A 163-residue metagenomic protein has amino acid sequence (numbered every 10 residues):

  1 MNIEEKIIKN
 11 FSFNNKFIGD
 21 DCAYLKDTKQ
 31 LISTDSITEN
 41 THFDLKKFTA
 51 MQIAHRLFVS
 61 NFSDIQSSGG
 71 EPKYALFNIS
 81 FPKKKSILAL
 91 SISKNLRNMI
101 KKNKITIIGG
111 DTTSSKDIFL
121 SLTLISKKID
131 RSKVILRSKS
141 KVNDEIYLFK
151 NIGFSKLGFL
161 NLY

Functional and structural regions predicted by a protein language model:
M1-Y163: Helix-biased detector of long, well-ordered alpha-helical tracts
